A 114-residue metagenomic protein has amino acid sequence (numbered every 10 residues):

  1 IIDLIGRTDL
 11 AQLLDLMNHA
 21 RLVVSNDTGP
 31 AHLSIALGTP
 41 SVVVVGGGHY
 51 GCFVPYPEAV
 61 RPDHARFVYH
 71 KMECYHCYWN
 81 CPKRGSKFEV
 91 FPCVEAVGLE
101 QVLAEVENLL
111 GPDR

Functional and structural regions predicted by a protein language model:
I1-G48: Donor-binding and catalytic core of enzymes assembling or modifying cell-surface/extracellular glycoconjugates
D3-L4, I35-D113: Nucleotide-sugar donor-binding patch of glycosyltransferase catalytic domains
